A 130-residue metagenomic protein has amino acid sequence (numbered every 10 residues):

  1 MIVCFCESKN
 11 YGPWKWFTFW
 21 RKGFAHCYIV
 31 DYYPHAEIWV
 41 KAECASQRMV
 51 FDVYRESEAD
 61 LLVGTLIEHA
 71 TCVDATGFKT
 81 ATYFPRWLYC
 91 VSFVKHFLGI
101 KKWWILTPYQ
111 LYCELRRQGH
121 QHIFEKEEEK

Functional and structural regions predicted by a protein language model:
M1-K130: Cysteine-nucleophile amide-bond enzymes
